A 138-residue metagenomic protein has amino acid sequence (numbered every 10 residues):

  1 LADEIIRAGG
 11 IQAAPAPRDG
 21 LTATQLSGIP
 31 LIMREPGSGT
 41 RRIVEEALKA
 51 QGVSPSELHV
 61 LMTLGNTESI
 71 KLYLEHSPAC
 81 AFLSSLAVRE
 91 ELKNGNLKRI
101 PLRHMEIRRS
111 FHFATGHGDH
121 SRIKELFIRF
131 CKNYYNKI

Functional and structural regions predicted by a protein language model:
L1, I6, H59, K93-I107: Short beta-strand->loop
L1-I5, G9-I32, P36: Flexible hinge/capping segments at coil-to-helix
I6-A8, P30, C80, K98 (+1 more regions): Residues embedded in well-ordered beta-strands
A23, P30-G52, S121-R122, I138: Secondary-structure junction motif
T24, K71-L72, E125: Alpha-helical segments flanking ligand/cofactor-binding loops in enzyme cores
E46-K49, V53-K98: Hydrophobic hinge/microswitch elements
K98-I138: A late-sequence structural motif
